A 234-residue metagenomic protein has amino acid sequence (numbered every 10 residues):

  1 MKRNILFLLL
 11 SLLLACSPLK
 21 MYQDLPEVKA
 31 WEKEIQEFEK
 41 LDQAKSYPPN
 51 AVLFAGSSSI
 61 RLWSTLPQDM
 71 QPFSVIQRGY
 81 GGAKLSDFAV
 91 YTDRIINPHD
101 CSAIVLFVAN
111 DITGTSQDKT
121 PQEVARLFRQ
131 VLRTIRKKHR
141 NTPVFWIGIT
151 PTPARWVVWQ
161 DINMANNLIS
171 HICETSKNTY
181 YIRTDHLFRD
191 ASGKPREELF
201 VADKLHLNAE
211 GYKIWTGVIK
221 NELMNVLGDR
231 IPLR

Functional and structural regions predicted by a protein language model:
M1-F54, Q68, N225-R234: N-terminal secretory targeting modules
P49-A51, F73-S74, H99-I104, H139-P143 (+1 more regions): Loop/turn elements at helix/coil->beta-strand transitions in domains of secreted/extracellular proteins
I60-D69, S74, A89-A125, F145 (+1 more regions): Oxyanion-hole/transition-state-stabilizing segment in secreted/luminal serine hydrolases and related acyltransferases
S74-L85: A short beta-strand-loop structural module common to alpha/beta enzyme folds
G79-G81, V105-Q117, R129, I149 (+3 more regions): Cell-envelope and extracellular/periplasmic
T92, F128-R133, N166: Generic structural signal for well-ordered alpha-helices, preferentially at hydrophobic/aromatic core positions
K119-L127, V157-M164: Alpha-helix N-cap and loop-to-helix initiation/capping positions
P151-R234: Catalytic His-Asp segment of secreted/periplasmic serine-dependent ester chemistry enzymes
